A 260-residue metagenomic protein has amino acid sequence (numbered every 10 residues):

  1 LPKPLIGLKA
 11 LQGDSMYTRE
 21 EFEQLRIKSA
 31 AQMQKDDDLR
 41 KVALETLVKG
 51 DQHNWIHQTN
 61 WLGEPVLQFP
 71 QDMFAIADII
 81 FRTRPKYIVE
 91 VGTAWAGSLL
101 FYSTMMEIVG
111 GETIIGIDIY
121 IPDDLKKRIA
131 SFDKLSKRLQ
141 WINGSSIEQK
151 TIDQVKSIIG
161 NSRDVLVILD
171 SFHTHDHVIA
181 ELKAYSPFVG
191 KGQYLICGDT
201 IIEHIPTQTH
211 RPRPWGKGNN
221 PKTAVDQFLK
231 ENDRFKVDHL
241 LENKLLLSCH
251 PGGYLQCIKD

Functional and structural regions predicted by a protein language model:
L1-S15: Short, Lys/Arg-enriched N-terminal segments with co-localized hydrophobic residues within the first ~10-30 amino acids
I6-G7, R26-A30, T209-R213: Charged, low-complexity surface segments at secondary-structure and domain boundaries
M16-R40: N-terminal auxiliary segments of SAM/dcSAM-dependent transferases
S29-M33, T46, S162: Short, flexible helical or helix-coil boundary motifs
A31-K35, K49, H53, R82 (+1 more regions): A structural signal for alpha-helix termini and helix-coil/disorder junctions
D37-H53, Y120-R128: Short, compositionally biased "basic patch" segments
L47-V48, W55-I56, N60-G63: Conserved Class I S-adenosyl-L-methionine-dependent methyltransferase catalytic core
T59-D260: S-adenosylmethionine/decaboxylated-SAM
